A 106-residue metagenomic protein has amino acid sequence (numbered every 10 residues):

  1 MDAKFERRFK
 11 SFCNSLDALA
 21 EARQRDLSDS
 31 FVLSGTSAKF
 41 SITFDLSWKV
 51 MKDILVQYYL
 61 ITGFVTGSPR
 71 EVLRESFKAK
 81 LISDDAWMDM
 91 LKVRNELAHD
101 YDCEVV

Functional and structural regions predicted by a protein language model:
M1-V106: Solvent-exposed interaction patches of small proteins and small membrane subunits
